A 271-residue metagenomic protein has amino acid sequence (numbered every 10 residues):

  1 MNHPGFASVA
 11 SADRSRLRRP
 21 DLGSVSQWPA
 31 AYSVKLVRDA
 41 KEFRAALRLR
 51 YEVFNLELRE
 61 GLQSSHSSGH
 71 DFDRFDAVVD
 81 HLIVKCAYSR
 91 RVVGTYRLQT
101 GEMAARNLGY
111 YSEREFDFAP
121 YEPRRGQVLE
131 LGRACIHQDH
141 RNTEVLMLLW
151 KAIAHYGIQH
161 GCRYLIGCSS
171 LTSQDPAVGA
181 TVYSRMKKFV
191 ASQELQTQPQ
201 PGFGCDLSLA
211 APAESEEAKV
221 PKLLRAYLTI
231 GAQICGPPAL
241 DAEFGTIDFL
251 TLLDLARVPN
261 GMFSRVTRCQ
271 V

Functional and structural regions predicted by a protein language model:
N2-A40: Conserved N-terminal entry element of GNAT/NAT acetyltransferase domains
W28, V37-V78: An N-terminal domain-cap segment
F72-I83, F244-F249: A short helix-loop-beta-strand connector motif used in the catalytic cores of GNAT acetyltransferases and, in some
V78-A119, V271: Short, His- and charge-rich active-site/binding loops that engage polyanionic ligands
G101-Q233, P238-T246, R257: Acyl-donor binding region in acyl/amide transferases
Q159, C269-V271: Short, cationic low-complexity segments
P259, F263-S264: Long, contiguous binding/interaction regions
